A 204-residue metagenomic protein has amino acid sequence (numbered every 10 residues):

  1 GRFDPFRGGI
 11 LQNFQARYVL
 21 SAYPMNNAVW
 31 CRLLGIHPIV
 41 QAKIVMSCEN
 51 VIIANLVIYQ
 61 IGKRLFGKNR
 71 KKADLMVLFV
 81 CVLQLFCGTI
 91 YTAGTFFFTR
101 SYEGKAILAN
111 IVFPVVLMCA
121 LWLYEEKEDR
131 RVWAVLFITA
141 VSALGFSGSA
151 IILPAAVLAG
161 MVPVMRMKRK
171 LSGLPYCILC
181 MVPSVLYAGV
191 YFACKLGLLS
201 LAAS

Functional and structural regions predicted by a protein language model:
G1-L83, G94-Y102, I107, I111: Active-site lumenal/periplasmic loops and adjacent helix-entry segments of GT-C-fold, multi-pass membrane
V51, A109-L117, L153-V157: Hydrophobic core segments of transmembrane alpha-helices in multi-pass, intramembrane catalytic enzymes
R70-V77, D129-L136, S172-C180: Membrane-interfacial loop-to-transmembrane alpha-helix junctions, especially the N-terminal start
F113-V132: Membrane-interface transmembrane helices that cradle and orient dolichyl/undecaprenyl
V132-G148: Membrane-interface alpha helices of multi-pass inner-membrane proteins
L153-M181: Perimembrane helix-loop-helix junctions
F192-S204: Juxtamembrane boundary at the C-terminal end of a transmembrane helix
